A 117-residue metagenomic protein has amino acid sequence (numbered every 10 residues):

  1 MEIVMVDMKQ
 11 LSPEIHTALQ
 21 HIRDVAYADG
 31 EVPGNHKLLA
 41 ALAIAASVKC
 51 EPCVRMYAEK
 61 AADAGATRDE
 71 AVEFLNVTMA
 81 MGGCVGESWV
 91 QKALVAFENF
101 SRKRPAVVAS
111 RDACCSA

Functional and structural regions predicted by a protein language model:
M1-L38, W89-A117: Acidic, glycine/proline-rich low-complexity segments that act as flexible tails and inter-domain linkers
V25-D29, K60, T78-M81: Alpha-helix C-capping/helix-to-loop hinge sites
Y27, V48-K49, A66: Residues in soluble alpha-helical coiled-coils and helical-bundle/repeat scaffolds
K37-A45, F74-M81: Alpha-helical scaffold segments that form or flank carboxylate-/histidine-based iron centers
A40, I44-M56: Short, thiol/selenol-centered motifs that function as redox-active sites or metal-ligating centers
P52-V77: Mid-chain, well-packed structural core segment of small domains
N76-K92: Short Fe-S-cluster ligation motifs
